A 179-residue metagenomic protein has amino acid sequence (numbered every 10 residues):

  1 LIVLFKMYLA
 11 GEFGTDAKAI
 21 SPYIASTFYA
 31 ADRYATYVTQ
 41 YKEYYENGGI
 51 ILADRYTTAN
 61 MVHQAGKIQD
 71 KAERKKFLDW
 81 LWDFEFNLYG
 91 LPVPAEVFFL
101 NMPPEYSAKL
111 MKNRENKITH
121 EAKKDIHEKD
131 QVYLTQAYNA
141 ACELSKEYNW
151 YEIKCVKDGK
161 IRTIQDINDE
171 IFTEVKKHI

Functional and structural regions predicted by a protein language model:
L1-D83, N87-Y89: ATP-dependent small-molecule kinase phosphotransfer cores that center on conserved nucleotide phosphate-binding segments
I2, Y37-V38, R74, L91 (+4 more regions): A structural signal for well-ordered alpha-helical scaffolds and beta->alpha junctions
Y8, A31, R55, L100-N101 (+2 more regions): Conserved catalytic core of Hanks-type protein kinase domains
L52, E96-F98, Y151-I153: Hydrophobic/aromatic beta-strand patches that form the interior of the parallel beta-sheet core in alpha/beta enzyme
T58-N139: A glycine- and Lys/Arg-enriched "phosphate-lid" helix/loop adjacent to the NTP-binding pocket of small-molecule kinases
E105-I179: NTP-dependent small-molecule kinase module
